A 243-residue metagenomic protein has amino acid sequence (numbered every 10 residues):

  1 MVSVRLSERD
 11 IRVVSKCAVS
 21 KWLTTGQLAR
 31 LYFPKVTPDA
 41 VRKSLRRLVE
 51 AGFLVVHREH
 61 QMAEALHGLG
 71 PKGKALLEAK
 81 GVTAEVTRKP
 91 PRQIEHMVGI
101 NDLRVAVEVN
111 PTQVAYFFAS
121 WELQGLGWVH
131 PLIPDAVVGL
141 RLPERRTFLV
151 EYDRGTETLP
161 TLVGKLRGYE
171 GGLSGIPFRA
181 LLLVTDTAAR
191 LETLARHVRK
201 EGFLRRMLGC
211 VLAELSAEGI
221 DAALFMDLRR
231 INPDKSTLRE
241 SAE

Functional and structural regions predicted by a protein language model:
M1-T87: Nuclease-adjacent, charged terminal/linker segments that flank catalytic cores
V2-R5, I11-C17, T25, T156 (+2 more regions): Non-catalytic C-terminal interaction segments of nucleic acid-processing enzymes
H57, R92-Q93, V105-L149, R154-G164: Active-site metal-binding core of divalent-cation-utilizing nuclease and nuclease-like domains
E85-N101: A short, highly charged nucleic-acid-interacting micro-segment common to nuclease and nuclease-linked defense proteins
V98-N101, V163-R167: Well-ordered, non-membrane alpha-helical segments in soluble/globular domains
N101-V107, G172: Metal-dependent nuclease catalytic cores in nucleic-acid-processing enzymes, especially RNase H-like/related
